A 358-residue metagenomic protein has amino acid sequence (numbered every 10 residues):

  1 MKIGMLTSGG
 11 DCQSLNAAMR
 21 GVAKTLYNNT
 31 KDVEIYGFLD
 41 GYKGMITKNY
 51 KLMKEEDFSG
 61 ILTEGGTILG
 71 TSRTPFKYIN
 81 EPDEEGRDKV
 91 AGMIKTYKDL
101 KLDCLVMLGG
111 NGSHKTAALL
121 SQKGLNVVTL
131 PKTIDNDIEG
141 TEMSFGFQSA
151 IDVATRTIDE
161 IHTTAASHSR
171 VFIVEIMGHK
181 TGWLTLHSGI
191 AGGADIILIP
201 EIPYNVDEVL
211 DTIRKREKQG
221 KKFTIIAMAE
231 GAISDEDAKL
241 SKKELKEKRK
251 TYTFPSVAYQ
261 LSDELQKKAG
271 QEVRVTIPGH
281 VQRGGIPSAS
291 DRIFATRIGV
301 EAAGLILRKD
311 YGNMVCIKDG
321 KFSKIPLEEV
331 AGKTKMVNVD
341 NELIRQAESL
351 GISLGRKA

Functional and structural regions predicted by a protein language model:
M1-T7, A18-D103, G112, S234-K239 (+6 more regions): A cross-family phosphate/adenosyl-ligand binding-site feature
L6-N16, M177: Short, glycine-rich nucleotide/cofactor-binding loops
S8-D11, F38-K43, R73-T74, G110-S113 (+6 more regions): Short, ordered loop/turn segments at secondary-structure junctions
A18-V22, N111-L125, T185: Short Gly/Thr/Asp-enriched flexible loops that form oxyanion-binding sites at enzyme active sites
T30, L120-S144, I151, L198-N205: Short, acidic/small-residue loops that bind anionic groups at enzyme active sites
T96, C104-G109, A117-L119, F147-H168 (+1 more regions): Accessory alpha-helical/coil subdomains and C-terminal extensions that flank or cap enzyme catalytic cores
F294, I298-L307: Flexible loop/turn connectors
